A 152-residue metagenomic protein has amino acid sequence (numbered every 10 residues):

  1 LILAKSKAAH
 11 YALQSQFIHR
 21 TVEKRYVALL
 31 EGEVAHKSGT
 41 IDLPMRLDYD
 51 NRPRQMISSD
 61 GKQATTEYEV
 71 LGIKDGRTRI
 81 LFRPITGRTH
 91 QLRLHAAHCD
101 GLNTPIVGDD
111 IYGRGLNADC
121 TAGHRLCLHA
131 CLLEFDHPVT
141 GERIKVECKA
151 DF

Functional and structural regions predicted by a protein language model:
L1-F152: RNA pseudouridine synthases
